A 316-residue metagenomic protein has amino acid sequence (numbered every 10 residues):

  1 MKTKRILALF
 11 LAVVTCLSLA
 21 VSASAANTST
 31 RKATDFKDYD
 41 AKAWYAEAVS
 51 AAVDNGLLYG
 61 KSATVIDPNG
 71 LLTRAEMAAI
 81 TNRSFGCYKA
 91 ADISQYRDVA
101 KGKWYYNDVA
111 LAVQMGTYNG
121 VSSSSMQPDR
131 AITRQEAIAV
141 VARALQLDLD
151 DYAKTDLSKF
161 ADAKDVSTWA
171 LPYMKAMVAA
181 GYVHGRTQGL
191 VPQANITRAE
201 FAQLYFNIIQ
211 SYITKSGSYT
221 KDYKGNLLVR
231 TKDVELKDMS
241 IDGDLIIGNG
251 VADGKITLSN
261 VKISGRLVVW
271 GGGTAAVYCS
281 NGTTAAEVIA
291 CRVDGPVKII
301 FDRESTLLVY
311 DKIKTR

Functional and structural regions predicted by a protein language model:
K2-A46, Y59-N107, Q114-Q135, A142-L171 (+4 more regions): Feature responds to low-complexity, polar/acidic, surface-exposed segments characteristic of secreted/exported proteins
S50-N55: Mature N-terminal segment immediately following signal peptide/propeptide cleavage in secreted/periplasmic
A176-M177: Long alpha-helical rod scaffolds of large eukaryotic non-enzymatic complex subunits
F201-Q203: Short, structured beta-strand segments at or near domain termini in extracellular proteins/domains
I213-G282, A286-C291, G295-R316: Short, T/G/N/S-enriched strand-turn elements that build extracellular solenoid repeat scaffolds
